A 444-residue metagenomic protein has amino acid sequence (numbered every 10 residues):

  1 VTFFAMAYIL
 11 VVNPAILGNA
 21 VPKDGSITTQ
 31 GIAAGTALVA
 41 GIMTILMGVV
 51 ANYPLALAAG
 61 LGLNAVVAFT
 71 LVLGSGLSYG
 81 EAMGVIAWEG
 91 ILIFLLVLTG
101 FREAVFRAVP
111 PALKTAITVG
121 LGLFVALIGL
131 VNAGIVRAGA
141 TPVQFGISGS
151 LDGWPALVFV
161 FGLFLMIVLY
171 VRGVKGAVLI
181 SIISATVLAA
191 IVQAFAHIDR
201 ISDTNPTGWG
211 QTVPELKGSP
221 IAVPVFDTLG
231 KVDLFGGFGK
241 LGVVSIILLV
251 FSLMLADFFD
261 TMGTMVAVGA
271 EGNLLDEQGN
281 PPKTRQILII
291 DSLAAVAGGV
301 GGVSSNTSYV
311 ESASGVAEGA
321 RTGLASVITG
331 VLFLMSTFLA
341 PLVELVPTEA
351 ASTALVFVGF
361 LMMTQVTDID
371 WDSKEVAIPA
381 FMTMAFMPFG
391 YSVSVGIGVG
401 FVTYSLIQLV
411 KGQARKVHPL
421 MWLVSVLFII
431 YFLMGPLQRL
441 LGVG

Functional and structural regions predicted by a protein language model:
V1-I32, F145-S148, I182, T186-R285 (+2 more regions): Helix-loop-helix hairpins and the membrane-proximal interhelical loops of multi-pass alpha-helical transport proteins
V1-N13, V39-A40, G60-F69, L73-L121 (+1 more regions): Helix-loop-helix junctions within the multi-pass membrane cores of secondary transporters/permeases
F4-A7, I42-I45, V49, A126 (+5 more regions): Hydrophobic/aromatic residues within the transmembrane alpha-helices of Major Facilitator Superfamily
G35-T36: Transmembrane alpha-helical segments of major facilitator superfamily
V39-L61: Juxtamembrane transmembrane-helix boundary signature
S75-I191, V327-G444: Membrane-embedded alpha-helical modules
F161, I247-F251, Q286-L293, I378 (+1 more regions): Alpha-helical membrane-protein architecture signal
